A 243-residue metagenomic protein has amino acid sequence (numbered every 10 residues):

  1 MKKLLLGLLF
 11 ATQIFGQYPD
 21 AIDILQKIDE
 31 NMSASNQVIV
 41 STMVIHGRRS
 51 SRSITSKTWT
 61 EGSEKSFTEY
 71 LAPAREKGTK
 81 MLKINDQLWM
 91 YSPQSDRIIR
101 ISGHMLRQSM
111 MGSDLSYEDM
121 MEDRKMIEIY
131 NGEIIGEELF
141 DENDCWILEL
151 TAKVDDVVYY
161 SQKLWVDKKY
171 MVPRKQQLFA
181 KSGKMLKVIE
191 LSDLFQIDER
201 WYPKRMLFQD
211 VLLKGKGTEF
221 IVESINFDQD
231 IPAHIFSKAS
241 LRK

Functional and structural regions predicted by a protein language model:
K3-Q13: Sec-dependent N-terminal signal peptides
Q17-N36, T42-V44, S51-R52, K77-K80 (+5 more regions): Flexible, processing/modification-adjacent segments and terminal tails in exported/periplasmic/extracellular proteins
I28, S56-T60, L191-Q196: Extended lipid/amphipathic-ligand handling interfaces
V38-R75, M171: N-terminal, post-signal-peptide region of Sec/Tat-exported proteins
I39, S66-Y70, L88-S92, I98-R100 (+4 more regions): Short hydrophobic/aromatic-rich beta-strand segments that constitute the beta-sheet cores of beta-sandwich/beta-barrel
G62-S63, N85-D86, K168, D198: Residue-level signal for tight coil/turn positions that link beta-strands
M121, N143-K238: Gly/Pro-enriched, hydrophobic low-complexity segments that function as extracytoplasmic propeptides/linkers
